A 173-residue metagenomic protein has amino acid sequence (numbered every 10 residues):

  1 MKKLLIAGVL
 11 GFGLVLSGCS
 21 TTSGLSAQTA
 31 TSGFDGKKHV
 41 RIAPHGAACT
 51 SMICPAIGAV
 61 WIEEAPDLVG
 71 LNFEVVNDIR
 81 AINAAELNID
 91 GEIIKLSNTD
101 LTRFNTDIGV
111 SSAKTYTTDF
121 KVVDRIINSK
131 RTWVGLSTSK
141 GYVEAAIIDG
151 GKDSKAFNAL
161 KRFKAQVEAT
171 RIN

Functional and structural regions predicted by a protein language model:
M1-C19: Sec-dependent bacterial lipoprotein signal peptides
L16-G36: Bacterial Sec signal peptide processing site at the extreme N-terminus
S32-F34, I89, L136-G141: Short acidic, glycine-rich loop/turn motifs
K38-F73: Post-signal-peptide N-terminal segment of Sec-exported extracytoplasmic proteins
L71-I79, K121-N128: Short linear motifs in intrinsically disordered
V75-S97, L136: Extended low-complexity, serine/threonine- and proline-enriched intrinsically disordered segments
K95-N173: Internal interaction segment
